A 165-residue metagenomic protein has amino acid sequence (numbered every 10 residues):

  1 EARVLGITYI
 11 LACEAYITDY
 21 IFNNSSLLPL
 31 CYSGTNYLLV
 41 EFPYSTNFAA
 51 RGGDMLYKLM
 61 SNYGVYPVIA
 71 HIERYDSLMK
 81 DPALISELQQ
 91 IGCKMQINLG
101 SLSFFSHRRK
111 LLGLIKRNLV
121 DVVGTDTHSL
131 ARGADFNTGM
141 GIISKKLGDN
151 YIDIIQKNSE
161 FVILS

Functional and structural regions predicted by a protein language model:
E1-Q96: Extended substrate/RNA-proximal surfaces in nucleic-acid metabolism proteins
S61, I115-K116: Non-catalytic positions within long, well-ordered alpha-helices that form the structural scaffold/packing of enzyme
E87, G113-L114: Well-formed, non-transmembrane alpha-helical positions, independent of function
I97-S101, T125-T127: Short secondary-structure boundary segments
S103-H107, L112, L130-F136, I163: Short active-site-adjacent structural elements
R108, R117, G133-M140, Q156: Short amphipathic alpha-helical surface patches that serve as generic macromolecular interface elements
L119-D135: Short acidic/histidine-rich active-site segments
N137, G141-S165: Mid-to-C-terminal alpha-helical segments outside catalytic/metal-binding sites
